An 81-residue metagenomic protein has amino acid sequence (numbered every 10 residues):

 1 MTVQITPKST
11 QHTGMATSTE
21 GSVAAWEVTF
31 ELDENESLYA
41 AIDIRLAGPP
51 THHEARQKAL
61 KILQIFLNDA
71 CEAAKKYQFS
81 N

Functional and structural regions predicted by a protein language model:
T2-I5, L38-N81: Acidic, low-complexity intrinsically disordered segments
T2-L46: N-terminal acidic leader/helix
